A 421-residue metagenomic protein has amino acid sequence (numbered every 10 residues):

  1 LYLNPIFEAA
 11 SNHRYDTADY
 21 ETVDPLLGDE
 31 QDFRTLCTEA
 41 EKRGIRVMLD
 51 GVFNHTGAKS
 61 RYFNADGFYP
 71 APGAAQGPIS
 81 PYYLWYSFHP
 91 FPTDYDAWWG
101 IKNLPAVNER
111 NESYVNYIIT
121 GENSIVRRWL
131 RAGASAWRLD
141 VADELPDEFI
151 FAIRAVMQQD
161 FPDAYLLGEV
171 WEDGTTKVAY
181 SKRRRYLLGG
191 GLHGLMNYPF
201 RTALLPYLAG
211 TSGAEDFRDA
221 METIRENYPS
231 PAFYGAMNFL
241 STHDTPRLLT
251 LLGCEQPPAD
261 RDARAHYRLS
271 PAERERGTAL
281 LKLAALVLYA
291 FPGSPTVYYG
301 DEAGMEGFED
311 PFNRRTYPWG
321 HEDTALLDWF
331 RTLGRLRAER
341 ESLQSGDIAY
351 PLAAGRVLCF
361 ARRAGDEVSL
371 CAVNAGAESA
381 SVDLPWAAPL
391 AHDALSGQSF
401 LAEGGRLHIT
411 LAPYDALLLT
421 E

Functional and structural regions predicted by a protein language model:
L1-L3, V47-L49, W137, L166-G168 (+2 more regions): Hydrophobic faces of well-ordered beta-strands that scaffold small-molecule active sites in alpha/beta enzyme cores
I6-A132, I153, M157-D160: Substrate-binding/active-site clefts of carbohydrate-active enzymes
D16-E30, K102-Y117, A134-E144, L205-S212 (+2 more regions): The substrate-binding groove and active-site-proximal loops of carbohydrate-active enzymes, especially glycoside
C37-I45, H55, S60, N64 (+5 more regions): Active-site-proximal helices and loops of the catalytic beta/alpha 8
Y180-S181, M237-L269, A285-D323: Aromatic/acidic polysaccharide-binding cleft in carbohydrate-active enzymes
P351-P385: Carbohydrate-binding surface patches
S379-G397: Beta-strand-rich binding/interaction modules
E403-E421: C-terminal beta-strand-rich structural cap/linker in extracellular carbohydrate-active enzymes
